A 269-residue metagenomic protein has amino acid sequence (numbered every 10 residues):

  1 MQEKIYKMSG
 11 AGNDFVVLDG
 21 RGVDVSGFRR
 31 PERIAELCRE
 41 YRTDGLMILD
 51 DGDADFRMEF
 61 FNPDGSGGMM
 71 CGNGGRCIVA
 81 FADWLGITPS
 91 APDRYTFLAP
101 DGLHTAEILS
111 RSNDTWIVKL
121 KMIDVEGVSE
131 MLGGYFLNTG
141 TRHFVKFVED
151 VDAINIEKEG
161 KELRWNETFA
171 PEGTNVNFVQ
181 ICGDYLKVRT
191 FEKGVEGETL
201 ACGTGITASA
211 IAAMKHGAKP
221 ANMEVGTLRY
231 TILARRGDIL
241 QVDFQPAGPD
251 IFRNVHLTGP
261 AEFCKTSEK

Functional and structural regions predicted by a protein language model:
M1-D114, V145-K269: A glycine-rich beta-to-alpha transition motif near the start of alpha/beta enzyme domains, typified by
T115-K119: Conserved protein kinase catalytic/activation segment
L120-G133, K158-K161: Active-site glycine-rich loop that binds ribose-phosphate moieties when present
E130-Y135, T266-K269: Extended Gly/Ser/Thr-rich low-complexity repeat segments, especially those forming or decorating extracellular
